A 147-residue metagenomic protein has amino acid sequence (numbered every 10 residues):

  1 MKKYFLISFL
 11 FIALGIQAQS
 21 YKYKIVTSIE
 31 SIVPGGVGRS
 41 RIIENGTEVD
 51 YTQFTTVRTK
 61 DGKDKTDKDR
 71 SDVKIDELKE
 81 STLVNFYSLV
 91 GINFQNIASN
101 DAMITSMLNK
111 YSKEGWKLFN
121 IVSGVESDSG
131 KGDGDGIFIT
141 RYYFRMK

Functional and structural regions predicted by a protein language model:
M1-K22: Bacterial Sec-dependent N-terminal signal peptides
Q17-K147: Terminus-proximal functional modules
